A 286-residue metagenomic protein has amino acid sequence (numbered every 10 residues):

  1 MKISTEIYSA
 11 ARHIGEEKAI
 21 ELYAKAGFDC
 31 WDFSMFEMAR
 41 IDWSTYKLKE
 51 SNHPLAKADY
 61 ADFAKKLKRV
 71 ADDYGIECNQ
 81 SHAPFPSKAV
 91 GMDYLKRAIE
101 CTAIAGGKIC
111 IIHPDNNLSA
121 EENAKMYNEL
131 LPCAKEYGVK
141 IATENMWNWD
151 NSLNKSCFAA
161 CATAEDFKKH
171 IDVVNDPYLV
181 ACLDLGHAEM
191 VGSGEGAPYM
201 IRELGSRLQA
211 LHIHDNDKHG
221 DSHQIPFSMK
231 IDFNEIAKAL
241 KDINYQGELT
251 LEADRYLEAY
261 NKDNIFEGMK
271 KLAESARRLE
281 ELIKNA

Functional and structural regions predicted by a protein language model:
M1-D29, F36-R40, D62, D72 (+4 more regions): Histidine-acidic metal/acid-base catalytic patches
Y8, A83, D115, M146 (+1 more regions): Histidine-centered beta-alpha loop that forms part of the nucleotide-sugar donor binding/catalytic region in diverse
S9-A11, K57-A58, K88-A89, A120-E121 (+2 more regions): Residue-level marker of alpha-helix boundaries and capping positions
D29-N128, K135-K140, Q246-G247, D254-L257: Structural motif corresponding to the early beta-alpha repeats
Y46-N52, W149-N151, H219: Short glycine/proline- and charge-enriched loop/turn segments that cap or connect secondary-structure elements
E50-K57, S152-F158, E195: Intrinsically disordered, low-complexity coil segments
D115-N116, N145-C157, G186: Active-site-proximal beta-alpha loop/turn segments in soluble metabolic enzymes
A134-K135, V174: Residue-level detector of transmembrane insertion/anchoring sites
